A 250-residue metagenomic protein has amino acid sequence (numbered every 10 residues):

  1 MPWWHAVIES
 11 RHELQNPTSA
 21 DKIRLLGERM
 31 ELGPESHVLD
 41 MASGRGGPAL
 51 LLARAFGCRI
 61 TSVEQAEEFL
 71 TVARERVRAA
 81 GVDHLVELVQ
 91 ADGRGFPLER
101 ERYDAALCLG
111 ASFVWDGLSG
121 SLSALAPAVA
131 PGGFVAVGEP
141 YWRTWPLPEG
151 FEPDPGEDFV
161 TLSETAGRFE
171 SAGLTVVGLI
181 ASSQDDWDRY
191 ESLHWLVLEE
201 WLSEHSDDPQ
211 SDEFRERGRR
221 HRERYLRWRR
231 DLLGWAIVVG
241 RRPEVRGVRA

Functional and structural regions predicted by a protein language model:
N16-P34: Conserved alpha-helix/loop element of class I SAM-dependent methyltransferases that forms part of the SAM/SAH-binding
L39, R45-G95: Class I SAM-dependent methyltransferase SAM/SAH-binding core
G95-A106: A short acidic, Gly/Pro-enriched loop at the edge of an enzyme's catalytic core that lines a small-molecule cofactor
A105-G117: A short SAM/SAH-binding and catalytic strip from SAM-dependent methyltransferases
S119-F134: A short glycine-rich, Lys/Arg-flanked "PGG" loop and its adjoining helix->strand segment in the class I
V137-E157: Short, glycine-/aromatic-enriched active-site segment of Class I SAM-dependent methyltransferases
D158-G173: Short alpha-helix
I180-A250: Conserved Class I S-adenosyl-L-methionine
